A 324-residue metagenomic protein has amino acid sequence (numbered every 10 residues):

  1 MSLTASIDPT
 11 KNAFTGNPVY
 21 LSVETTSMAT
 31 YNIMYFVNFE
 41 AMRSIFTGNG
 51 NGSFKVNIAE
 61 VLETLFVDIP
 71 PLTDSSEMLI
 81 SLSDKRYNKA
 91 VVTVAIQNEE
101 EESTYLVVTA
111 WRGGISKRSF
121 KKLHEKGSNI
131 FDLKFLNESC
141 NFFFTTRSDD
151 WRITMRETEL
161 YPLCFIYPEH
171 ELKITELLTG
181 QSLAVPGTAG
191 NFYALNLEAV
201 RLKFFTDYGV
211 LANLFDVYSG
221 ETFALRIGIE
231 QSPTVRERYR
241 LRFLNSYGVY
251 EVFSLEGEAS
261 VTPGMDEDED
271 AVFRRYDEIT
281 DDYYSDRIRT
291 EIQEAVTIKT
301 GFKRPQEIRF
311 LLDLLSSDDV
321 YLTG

Functional and structural regions predicted by a protein language model:
M1-T234: Preference for solvent-exposed, low-hydrophobicity sequence contexts
S2-T15, Y20, E159-Y167, K203-Y208 (+2 more regions): Extracellular/virion structural assembly segments
